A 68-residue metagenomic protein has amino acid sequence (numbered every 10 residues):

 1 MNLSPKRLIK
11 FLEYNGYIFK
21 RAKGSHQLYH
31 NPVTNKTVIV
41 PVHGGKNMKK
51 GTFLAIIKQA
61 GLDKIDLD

Functional and structural regions predicted by a protein language model:
M1-R21, H30-D68: Basic nucleic-acid-binding interfaces
G24: Cytochrome P450 catalytic-core helices
